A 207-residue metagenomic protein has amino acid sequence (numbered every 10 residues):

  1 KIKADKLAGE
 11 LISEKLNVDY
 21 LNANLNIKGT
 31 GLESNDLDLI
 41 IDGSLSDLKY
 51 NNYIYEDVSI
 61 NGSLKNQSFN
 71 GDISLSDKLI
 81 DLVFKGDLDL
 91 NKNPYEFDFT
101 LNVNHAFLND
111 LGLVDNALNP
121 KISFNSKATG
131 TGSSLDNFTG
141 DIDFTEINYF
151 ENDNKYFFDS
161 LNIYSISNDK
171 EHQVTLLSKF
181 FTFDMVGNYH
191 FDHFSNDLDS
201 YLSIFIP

Functional and structural regions predicted by a protein language model:
K1-K127, T131-P207: Interface amphipathic segments
